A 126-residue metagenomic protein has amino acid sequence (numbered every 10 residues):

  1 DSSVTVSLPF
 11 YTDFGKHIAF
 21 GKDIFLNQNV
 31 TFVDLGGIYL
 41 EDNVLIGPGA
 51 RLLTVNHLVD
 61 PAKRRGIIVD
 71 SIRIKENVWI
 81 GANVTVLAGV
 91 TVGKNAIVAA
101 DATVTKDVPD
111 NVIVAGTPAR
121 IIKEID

Functional and structural regions predicted by a protein language model:
D1-S3, F10-Y11: Membrane-anchoring hydrophobic helices of lipid-metabolizing enzymes
T5, F14, W79, I97-A99 (+2 more regions): A generic "structured core" feature
F10-F20, F25-T91, T117-P118, I122-D126: Flexible, glycine/small-residue-enriched loop-and-beta-strand segment within the central core of proteins
T91, T105-K106: Active-site/ligand-binding-proximal alpha/beta "capping" segment
V114: Conserved S-adenosyl-L-methionine
